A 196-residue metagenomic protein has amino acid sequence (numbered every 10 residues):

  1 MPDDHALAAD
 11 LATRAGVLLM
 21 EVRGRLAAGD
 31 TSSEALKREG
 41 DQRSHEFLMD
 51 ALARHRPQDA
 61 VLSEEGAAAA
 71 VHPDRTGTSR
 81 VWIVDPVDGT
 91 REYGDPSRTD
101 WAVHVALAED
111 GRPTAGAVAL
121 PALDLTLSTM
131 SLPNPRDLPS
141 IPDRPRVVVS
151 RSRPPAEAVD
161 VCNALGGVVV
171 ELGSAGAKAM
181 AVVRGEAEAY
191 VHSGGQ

Functional and structural regions predicted by a protein language model:
M1-V87, D160-A164: N-terminal subdomain of lithium-sensitive/metallo-dependent phosphomonoesterases centered on the IMPase/IPPase/PAP
A15, L19, D41, L52 (+5 more regions): Residue-level signal for inorganic ion chemistry
Q42, E65, P86-G89, P121 (+2 more regions): Generic detector of well-ordered alpha-helical packing
R75-L132: DPxDG-like acidic metal-binding loop motif
I141-Q196: An extended, acidic
